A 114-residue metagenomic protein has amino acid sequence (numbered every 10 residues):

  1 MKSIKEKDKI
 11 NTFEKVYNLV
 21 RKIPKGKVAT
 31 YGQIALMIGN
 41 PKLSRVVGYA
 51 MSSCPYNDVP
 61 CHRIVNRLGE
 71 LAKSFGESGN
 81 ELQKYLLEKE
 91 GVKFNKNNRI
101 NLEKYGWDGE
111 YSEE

Functional and structural regions predicted by a protein language model:
K2-E114: Nucleic acid-binding interface residues in structured DNA/RNA-binding domains, emphasizing the DNA-engaging scaffolds
